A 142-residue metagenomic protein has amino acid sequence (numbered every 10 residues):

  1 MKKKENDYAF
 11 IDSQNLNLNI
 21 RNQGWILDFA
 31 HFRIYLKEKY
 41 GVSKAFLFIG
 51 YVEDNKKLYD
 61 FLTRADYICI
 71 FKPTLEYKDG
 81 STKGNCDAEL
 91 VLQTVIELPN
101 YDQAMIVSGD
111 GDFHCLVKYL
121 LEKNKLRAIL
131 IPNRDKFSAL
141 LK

Functional and structural regions predicted by a protein language model:
M1-C86, L121, L126: Domain-level signal for Mg2+-assisted phosphodiester chemistry and nucleotide/NA-binding surfaces in nucleic-acid
K4, D87, D135-K136, K142: Residue-level detector of intrinsically disordered/flexible regions characterized by low predicted structural confidence
F29-A30, D87-L92, H114: Short, well-ordered alpha-helical scaffold segments within catalytic/effector domains
G80-G109: Internal catalytic-core helix/loop-beta-alpha segment that presents or stabilizes conserved functional determinants
Y101-L141: Active-site histidine-anchored catalytic micro-motif
